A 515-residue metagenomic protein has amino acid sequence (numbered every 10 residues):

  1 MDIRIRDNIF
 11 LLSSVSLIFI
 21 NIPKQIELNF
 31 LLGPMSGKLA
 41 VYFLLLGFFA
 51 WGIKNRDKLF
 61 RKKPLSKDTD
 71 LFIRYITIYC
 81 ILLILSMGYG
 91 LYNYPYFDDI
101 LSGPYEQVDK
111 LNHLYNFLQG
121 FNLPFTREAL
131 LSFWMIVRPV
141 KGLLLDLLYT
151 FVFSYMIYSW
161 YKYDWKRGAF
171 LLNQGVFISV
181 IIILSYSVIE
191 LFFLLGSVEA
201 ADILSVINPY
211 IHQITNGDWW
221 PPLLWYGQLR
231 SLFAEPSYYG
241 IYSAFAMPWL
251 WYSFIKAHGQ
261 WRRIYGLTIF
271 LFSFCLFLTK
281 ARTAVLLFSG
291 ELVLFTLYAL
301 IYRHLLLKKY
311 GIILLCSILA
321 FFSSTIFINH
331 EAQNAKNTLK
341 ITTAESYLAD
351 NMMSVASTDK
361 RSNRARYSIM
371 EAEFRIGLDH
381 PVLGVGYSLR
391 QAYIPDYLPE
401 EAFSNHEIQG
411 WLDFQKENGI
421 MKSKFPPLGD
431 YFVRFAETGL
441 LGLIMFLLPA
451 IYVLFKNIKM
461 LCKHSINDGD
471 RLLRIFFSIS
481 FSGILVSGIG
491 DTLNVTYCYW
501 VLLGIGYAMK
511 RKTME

Functional and structural regions predicted by a protein language model:
M1-A129, K256-R262, L307-I312, K459-D470 (+1 more regions): Transmembrane signal-anchor hairpin modules in multi-pass inner-membrane enzymes, especially those that act on
I9-I18, V180, R263-S273, F425 (+4 more regions): Loop-to-helix entry and N-terminal half of a specific, functionally important transmembrane alpha helix in multi-pass
L12-S14, F43-F49, F288-F295, L307-I313 (+2 more regions): Transmembrane alpha-helices of multi-pass inner-membrane enzymes
I22-F30, F121-M135, T215-L232, D413-F432: Juxtamembrane membrane-water interface segments that cap and precede transmembrane helices
L46-F60, S102-F193: Transmembrane alpha-helical segments and their membrane-water interfaces
Y89-Y92, S185, L191-V198, W220 (+3 more regions): A membrane-periplasm/extracellular boundary helix in multi-pass inner-membrane enzymes that assemble envelope glycans
L143-S159, F170-Y302, S480-L485, I505: Alpha-helical transmembrane segments of multi-pass inner-membrane proteins
A356-E371, D379, L383-T438: Long extracytoplasmic/lumenal interhelical loops at the membrane interface of multi-pass membrane proteins
